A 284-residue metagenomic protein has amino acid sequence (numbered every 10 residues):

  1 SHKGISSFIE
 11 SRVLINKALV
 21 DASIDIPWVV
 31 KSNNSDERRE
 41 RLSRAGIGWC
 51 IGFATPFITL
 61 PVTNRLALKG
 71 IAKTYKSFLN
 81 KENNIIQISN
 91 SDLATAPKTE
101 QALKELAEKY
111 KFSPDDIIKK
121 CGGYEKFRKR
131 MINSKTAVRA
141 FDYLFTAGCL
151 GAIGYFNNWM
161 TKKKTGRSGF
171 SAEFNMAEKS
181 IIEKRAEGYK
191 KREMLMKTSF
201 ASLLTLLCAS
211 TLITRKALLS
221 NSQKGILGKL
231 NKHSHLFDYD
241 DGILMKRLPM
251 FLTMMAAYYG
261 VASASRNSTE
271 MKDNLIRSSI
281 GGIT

Functional and structural regions predicted by a protein language model:
S1-T284: Glycine-rich, hydrophobic membrane-spanning regions of integral membrane proteins that mediate transport
